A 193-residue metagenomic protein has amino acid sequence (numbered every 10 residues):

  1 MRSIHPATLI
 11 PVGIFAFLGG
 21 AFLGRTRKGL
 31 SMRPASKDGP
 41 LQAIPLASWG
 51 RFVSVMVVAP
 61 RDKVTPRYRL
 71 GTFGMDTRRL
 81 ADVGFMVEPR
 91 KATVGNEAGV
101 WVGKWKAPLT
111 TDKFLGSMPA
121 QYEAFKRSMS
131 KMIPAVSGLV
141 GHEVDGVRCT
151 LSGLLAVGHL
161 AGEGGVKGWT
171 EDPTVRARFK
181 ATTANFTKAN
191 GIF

Functional and structural regions predicted by a protein language model:
S3-I4, P11, F17-R25, G29-P66 (+1 more regions): Non-catalytic cell-wall polysaccharide-engagement segments
